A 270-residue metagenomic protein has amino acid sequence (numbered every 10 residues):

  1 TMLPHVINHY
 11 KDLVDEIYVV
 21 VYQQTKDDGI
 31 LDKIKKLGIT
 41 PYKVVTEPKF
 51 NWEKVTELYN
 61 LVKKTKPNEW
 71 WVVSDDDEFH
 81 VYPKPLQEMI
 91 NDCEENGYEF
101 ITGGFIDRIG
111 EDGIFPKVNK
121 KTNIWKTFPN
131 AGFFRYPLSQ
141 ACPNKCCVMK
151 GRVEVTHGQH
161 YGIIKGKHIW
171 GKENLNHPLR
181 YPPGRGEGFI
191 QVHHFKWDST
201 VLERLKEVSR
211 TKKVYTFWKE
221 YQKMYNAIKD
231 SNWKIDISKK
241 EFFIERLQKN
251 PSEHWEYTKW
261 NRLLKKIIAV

Functional and structural regions predicted by a protein language model:
T1-L13: Short, well-formed alpha-helical segments that are part of the catalytic scaffolds of diverse glycosyltransferases
H5-V6, L58, D75, E88-M89: Short, hydrophobic/aromatic alpha-helical segments in well-folded domains
V14, K66-N68, E95-E99: Short, high-confidence coil segments that cap the C-terminus of an alpha-helix and link into the following beta-strand
I17-Y22: Short internal beta-strands
K26-S74, V81-Y82: Active-site-proximal specificity loops/subdomain of glycosyltransferases
W52-E57, Y82-V270: Catalytic-site signature of metal-activated, phosphate-bearing donor transferases, centered on the GT-A/GT-A-like
